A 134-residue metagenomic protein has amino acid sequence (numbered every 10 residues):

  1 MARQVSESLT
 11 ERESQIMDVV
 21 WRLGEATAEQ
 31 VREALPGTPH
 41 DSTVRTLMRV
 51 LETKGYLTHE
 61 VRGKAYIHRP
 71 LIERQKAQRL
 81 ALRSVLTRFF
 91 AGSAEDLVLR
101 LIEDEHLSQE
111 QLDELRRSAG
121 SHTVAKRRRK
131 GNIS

Functional and structural regions predicted by a protein language model:
L9-R12, R62-A81: Short, cationic-aromatic polyanion-contact patches
S14-V20, V98: Hydrophobic residues on short alpha-helical segments
V19-T27: Short capping segments at the starts of secondary-structure elements
A26-L35: Short acidic, hydrophobic short linear motifs in intrinsically disordered regions
R45-R49: Short, hydrophobic-biased segments on the C-terminal half of alpha helices that form "recognition helices"
G55: Glycine-centered, phosphate/nucleic-acid-interacting loop/turn motifs that mediate DNA/RNA or nucleotide
I72-L99: Conserved segment of winged-helix/HTH DNA-binding domains
L80, E103-S134: C-terminal regulatory/oligomerization modules of transcriptional regulators
